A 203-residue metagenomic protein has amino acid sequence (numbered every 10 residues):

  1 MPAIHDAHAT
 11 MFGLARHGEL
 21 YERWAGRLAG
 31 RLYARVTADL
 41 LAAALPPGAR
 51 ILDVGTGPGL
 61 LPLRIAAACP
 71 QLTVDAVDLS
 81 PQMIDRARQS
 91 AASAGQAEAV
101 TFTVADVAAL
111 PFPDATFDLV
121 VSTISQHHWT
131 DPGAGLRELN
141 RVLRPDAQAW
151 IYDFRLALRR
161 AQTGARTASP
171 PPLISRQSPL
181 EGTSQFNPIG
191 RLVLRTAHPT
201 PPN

Functional and structural regions predicted by a protein language model:
M1-L45, L60-R64: Conserved class I S-adenosyl-L-methionine
L52, P58-A109: Class I SAM-dependent methyltransferase SAM/SAH-binding core
A108-L119: A short acidic, Gly/Pro-enriched loop at the edge of an enzyme's catalytic core that lines a small-molecule cofactor
L119-T130: A short SAM/SAH-binding and catalytic strip from SAM-dependent methyltransferases
G133-P145: A short glycine-rich, Lys/Arg-flanked "PGG" loop and its adjoining helix->strand segment in the class I
D146-D153: Conserved beta-strand signature within the Rossmann-like core of class I S-adenosyl-L-methionine
F154-R159: Short "lid" loop at the C-terminus of a central beta-strand within the Rossmann-like core of SAM-dependent
G182-N203: Core SAM-dependent methyltransferase catalytic element
